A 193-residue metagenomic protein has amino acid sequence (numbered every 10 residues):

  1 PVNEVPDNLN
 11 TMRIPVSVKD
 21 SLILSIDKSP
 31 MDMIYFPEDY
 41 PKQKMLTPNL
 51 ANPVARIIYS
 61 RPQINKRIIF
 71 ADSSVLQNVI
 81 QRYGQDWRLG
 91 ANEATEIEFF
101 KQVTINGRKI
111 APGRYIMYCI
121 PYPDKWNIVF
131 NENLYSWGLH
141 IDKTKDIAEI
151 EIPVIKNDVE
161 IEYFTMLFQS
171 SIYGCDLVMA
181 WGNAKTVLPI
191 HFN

Functional and structural regions predicted by a protein language model:
P1-Q85, L139-N193: Primarily secretory-pathway and cell-envelope proteins
V79-H140: Mid-length scaffold segments of soluble, non-membrane domains
